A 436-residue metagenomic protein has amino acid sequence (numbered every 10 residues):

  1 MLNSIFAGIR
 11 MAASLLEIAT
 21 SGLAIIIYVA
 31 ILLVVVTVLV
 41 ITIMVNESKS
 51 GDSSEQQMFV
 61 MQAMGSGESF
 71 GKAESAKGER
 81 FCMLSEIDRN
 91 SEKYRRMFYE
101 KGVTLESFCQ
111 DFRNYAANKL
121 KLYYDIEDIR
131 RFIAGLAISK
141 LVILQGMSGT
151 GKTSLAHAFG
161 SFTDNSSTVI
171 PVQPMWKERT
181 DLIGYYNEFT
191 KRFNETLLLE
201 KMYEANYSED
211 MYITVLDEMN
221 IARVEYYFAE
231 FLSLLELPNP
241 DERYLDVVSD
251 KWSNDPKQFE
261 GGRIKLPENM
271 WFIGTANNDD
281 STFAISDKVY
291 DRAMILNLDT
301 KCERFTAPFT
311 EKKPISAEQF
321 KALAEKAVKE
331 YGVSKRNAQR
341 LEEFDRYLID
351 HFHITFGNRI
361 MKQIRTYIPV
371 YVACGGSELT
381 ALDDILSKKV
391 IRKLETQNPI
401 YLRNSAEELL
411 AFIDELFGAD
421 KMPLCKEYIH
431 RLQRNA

Functional and structural regions predicted by a protein language model:
M1-T20: Short, strongly hydrophobic alpha-helical membrane anchors
N3, L16-E17, V34, V40 (+4 more regions): Compositionally biased amphipathic helical and low-complexity segments enriched in hydrophobic
S14-S50: N-terminal signal-anchor transmembrane alpha helix of single-pass membrane proteins, serving as the membrane-anchoring
V40, V45, S50-E318, A322: AAA+ P-loop NTPase catalytic core and its hallmark functional loops
G71, A76-R96, E106, P308-A436: Alpha-helical lid/collar subdomain of P-loop NTPases
